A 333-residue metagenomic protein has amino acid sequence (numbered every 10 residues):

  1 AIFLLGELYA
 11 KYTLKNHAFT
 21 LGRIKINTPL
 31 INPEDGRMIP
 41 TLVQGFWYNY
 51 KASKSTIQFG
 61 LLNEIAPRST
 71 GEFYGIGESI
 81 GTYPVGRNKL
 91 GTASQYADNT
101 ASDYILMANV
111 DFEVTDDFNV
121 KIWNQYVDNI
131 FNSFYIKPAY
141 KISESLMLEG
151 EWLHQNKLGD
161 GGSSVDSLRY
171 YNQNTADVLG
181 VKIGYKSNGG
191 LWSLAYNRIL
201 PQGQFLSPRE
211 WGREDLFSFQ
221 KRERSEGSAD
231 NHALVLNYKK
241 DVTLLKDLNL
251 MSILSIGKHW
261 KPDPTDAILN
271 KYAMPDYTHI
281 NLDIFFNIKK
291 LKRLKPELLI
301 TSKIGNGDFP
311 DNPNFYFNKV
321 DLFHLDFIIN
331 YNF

Functional and structural regions predicted by a protein language model:
A1-G75, F112, F118, L194-L200: Outer membrane beta-barrel
L5-E7, E34, T41-G45, T56-L62 (+10 more regions): Transmembrane beta-barrel architecture of outer membranes
K15-F19, I105-V110, L206-E210: Short hydrophobic/aromatic-rich motifs at helix boundaries and adjacent loops
N16-T28, T92-Y104, L146-V165: Short N-terminal secondary-structure initiator segments
L42-G45, K54, I80-Y83, S143-S145 (+2 more regions): Short, intrinsically disordered/low-complexity patches at protein termini and at juxtamembrane boundaries
Y50-S55, E78-I80, N88-G91, W152-N156 (+1 more regions): Short C-terminal domain-edge/linker segments immediately following a structured domain
E72-Y74, S79, G86-A97, Y104-F112 (+5 more regions): Outer membrane beta-barrel transmembrane domains
Y126, I130, K137-Y140, S145-F333: Outer-membrane beta-barrel pore domains
